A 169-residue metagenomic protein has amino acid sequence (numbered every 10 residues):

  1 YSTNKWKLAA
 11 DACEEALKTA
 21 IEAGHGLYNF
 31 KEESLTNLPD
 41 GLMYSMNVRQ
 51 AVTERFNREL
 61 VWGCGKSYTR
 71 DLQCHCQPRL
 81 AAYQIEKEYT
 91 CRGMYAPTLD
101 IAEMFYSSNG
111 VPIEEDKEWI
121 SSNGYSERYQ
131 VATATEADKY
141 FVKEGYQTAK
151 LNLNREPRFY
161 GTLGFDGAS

Functional and structural regions predicted by a protein language model:
S2-S169: An aromatic- and glycine-enriched ligand-binding surface/loop that stacks and positions planar moieties
